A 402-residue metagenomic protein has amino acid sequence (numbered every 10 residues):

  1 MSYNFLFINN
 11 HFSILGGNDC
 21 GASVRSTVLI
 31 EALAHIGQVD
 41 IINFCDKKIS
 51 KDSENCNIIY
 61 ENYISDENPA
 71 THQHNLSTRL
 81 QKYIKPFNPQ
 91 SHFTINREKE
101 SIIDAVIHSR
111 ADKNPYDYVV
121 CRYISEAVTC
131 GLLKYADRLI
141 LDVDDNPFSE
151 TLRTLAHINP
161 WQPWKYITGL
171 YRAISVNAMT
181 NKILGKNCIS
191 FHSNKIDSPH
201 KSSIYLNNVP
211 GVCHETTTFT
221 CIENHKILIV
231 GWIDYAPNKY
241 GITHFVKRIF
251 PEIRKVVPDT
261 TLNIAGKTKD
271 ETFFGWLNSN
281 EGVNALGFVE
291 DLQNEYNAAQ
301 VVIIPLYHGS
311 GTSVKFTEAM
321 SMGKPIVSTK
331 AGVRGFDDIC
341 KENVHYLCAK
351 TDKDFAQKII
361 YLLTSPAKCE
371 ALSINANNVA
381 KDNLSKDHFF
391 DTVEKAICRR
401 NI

Functional and structural regions predicted by a protein language model:
M1-N62: N-terminal subdomain of nucleotide-sugar transferases
N10, N68-T94, L141-M179, W232: Acceptor-binding helix/loop patch of EC 2.4 sugar-transfer enzymes, predominantly nucleotide-sugar-dependent
R25-V28, Y205-L277, A285-Q293, N297: Conserved catalytic-core segment of nucleotide-activated headgroup transferases in glycan assembly
F148, T168-T217: Donor nucleotide-sugar binding/catalytic pocket of nucleotide-sugar-dependent glycosyltransferases
G282, N297-G311, M322-P325: Acidic donor-binding loop of glycosyltransferase active sites
K315-E318, P325-K330: Short hydrophobic beta-strand element within catalytic cores of glycosyltransferases and related nucleotide-activated
V344-K353, Y361-A367: Conserved acidic donor-binding segment of nucleotide-sugar-dependent glycosyltransferases
A367-C398: A charged, aromatic-enriched C-terminal amphipathic alpha-helix characteristic of glycosyltransferases across folds
